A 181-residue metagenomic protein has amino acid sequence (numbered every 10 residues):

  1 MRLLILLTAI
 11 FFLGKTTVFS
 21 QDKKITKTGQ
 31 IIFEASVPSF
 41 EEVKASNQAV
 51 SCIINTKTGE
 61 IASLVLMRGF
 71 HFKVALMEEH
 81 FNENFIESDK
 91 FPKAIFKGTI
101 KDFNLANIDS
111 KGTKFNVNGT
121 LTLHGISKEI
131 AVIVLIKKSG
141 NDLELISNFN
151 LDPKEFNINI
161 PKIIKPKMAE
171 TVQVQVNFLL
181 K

Functional and structural regions predicted by a protein language model:
M1-K24: Bacterial Sec-dependent N-terminal signal peptides
S20-K181: Low-complexity, acidic/polar, glycine-enriched regions of mature
